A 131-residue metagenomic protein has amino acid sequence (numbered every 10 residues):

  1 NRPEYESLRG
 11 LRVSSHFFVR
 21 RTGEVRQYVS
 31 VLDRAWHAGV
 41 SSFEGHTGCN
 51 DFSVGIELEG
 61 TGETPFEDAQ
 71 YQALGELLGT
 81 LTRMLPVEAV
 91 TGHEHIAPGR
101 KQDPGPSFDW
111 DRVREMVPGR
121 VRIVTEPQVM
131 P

Functional and structural regions predicted by a protein language model:
N1-E88: Active-site-adjacent loop/helix surface patches within enzyme catalytic domains that shape the substrate-binding cleft
T47, F52, T61-P131: Basic/polar, cationic surfaces and motifs that engage anionic cell-wall and phosphate/carboxylate ligands
